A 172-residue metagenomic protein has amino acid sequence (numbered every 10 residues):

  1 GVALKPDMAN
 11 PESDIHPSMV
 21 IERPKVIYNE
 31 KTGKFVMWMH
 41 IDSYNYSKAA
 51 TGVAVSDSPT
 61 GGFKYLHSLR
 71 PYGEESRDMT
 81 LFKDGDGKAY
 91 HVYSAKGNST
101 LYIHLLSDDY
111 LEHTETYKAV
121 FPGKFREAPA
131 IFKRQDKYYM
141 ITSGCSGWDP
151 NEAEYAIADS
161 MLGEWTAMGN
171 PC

Functional and structural regions predicted by a protein language model:
G1-C172: Carbohydrate-active catalytic/glycan-binding domains of CAZyme proteins, especially the secreted or lumenal ectodomains
